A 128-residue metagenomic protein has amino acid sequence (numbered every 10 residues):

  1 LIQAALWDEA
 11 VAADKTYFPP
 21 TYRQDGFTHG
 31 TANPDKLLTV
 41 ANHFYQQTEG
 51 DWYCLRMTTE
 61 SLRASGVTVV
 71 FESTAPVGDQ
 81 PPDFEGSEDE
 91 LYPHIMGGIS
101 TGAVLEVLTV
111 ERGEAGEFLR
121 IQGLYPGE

Functional and structural regions predicted by a protein language model:
L1-E128: Conserved, structured core segments of small domains
